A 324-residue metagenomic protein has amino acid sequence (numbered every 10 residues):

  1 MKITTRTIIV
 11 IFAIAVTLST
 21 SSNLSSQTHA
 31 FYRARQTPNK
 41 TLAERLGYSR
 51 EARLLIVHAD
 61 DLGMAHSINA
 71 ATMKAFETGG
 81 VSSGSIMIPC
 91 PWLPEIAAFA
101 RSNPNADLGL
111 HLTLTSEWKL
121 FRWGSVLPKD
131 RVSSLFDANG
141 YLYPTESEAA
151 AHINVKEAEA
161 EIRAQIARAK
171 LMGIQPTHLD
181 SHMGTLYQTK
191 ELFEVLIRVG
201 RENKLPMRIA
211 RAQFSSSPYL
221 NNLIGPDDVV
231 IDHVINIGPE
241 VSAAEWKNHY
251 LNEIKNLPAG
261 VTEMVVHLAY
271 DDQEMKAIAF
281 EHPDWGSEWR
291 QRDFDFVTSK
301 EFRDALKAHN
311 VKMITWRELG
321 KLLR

Functional and structural regions predicted by a protein language model:
I9-S19: Bacterial N-terminal signal peptides
L24-I56: N-terminal pre-catalytic segment of deacetylase/amide-hydrolase enzymes
A43-K119: Active-site beta->alpha N-cap acidic-glycine motif
R45-G47, T72-T78, E95-D107, G124-D137 (+3 more regions): Acidic (Asp/Glu)-rich catalytic clusters
L54-I56, V81-S85, N105-H111, P176-D180 (+3 more regions): Structural preference for beta-strand elements that scaffold enzyme active sites
W123-E148, I278-G286: Active-site gating loops and adjacent loop-to-helix segments of metal-dependent hydrolytic enzymes
V155-V229, I237-W246, K255, D295: Catalytic domains of cell-wall/extracellular-matrix polysaccharide-remodeling enzymes, centered on de-N-acetylation
M207-A210, E281-R324: C-terminal domain-boundary segment and adjacent tail
